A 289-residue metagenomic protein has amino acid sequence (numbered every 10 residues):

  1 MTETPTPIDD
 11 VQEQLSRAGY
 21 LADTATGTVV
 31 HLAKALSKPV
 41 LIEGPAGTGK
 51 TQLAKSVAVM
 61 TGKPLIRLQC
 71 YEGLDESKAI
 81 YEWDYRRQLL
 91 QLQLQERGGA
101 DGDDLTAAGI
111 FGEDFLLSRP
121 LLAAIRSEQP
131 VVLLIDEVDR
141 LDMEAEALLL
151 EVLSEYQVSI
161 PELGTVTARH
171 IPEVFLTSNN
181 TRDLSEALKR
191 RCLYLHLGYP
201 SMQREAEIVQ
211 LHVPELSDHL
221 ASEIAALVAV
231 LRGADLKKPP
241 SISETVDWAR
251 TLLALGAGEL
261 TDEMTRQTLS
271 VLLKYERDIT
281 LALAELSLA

Functional and structural regions predicted by a protein language model:
M1-A289: C-terminal regulatory/interaction module of P-loop NTP-utilizing enzymes
